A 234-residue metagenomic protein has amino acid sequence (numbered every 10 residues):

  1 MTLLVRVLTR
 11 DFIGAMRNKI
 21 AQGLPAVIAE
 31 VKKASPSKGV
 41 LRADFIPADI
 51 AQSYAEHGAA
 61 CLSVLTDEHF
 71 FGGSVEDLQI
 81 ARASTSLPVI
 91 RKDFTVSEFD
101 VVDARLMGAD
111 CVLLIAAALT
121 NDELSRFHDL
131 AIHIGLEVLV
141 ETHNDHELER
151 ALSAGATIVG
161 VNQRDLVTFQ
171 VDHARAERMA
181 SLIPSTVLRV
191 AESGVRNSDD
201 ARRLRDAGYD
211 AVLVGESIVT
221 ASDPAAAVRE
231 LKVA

Functional and structural regions predicted by a protein language model:
M1-D44: An N-cap/entry alpha-helix motif that binds or orients negatively charged groups
A26, V31, K38-L139, D145-R150 (+1 more regions): N-terminal active-site wall of soluble small-molecule enzyme domains
A48-A60, S153-D165, G208-D210: Structural recognition of alpha->loop->beta junctions
F71, E141, V190, G194 (+1 more regions): Active-site-adjacent beta-strand anchor residues
V96-G108, H143-A154, A191, V195-V214 (+2 more regions): Catalytic cores of alpha/beta
D103-E123, G160-F169, Y209-V228: Glycine-rich phosphate-binding active-site loops on the catalytic face of alpha/beta enzymes
I158-V214: Catalytic-face loop-and-helix region of soluble metabolic enzyme cores
R178-L182, R205, T220-A234: C-terminal helical cap(s) of enzyme catalytic domains, especially alpha/beta-barrels
